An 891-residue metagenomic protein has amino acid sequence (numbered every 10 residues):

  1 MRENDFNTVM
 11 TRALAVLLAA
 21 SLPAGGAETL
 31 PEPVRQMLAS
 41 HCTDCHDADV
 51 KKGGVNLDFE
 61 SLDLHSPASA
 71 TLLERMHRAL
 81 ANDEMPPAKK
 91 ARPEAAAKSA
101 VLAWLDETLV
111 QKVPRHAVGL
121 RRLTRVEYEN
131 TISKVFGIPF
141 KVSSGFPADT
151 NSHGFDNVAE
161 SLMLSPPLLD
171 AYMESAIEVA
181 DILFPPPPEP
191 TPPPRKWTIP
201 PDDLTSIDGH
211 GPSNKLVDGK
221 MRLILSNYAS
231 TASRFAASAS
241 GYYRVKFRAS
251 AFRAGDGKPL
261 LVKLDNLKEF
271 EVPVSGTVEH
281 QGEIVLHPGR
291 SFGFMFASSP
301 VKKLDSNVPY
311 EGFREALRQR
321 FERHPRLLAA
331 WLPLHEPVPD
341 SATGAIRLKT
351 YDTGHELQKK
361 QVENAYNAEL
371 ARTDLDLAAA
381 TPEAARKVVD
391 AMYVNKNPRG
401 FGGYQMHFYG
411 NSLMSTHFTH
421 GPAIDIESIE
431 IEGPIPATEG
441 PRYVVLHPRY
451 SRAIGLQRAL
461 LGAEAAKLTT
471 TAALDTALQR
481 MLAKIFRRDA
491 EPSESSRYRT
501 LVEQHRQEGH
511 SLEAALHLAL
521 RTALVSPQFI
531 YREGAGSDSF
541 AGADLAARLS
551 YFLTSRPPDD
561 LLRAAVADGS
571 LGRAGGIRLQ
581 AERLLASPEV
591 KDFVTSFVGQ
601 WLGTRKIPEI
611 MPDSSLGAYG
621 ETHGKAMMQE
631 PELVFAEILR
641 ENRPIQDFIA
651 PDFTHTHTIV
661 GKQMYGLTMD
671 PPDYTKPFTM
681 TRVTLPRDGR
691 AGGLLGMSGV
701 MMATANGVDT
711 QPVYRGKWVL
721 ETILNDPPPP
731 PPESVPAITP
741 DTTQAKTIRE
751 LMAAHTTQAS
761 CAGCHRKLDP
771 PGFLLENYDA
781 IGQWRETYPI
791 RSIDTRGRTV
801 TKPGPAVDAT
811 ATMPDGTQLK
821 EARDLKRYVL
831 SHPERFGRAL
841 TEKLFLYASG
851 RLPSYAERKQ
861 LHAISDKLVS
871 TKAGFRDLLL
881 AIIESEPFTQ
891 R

Functional and structural regions predicted by a protein language model:
D5-V16: Sec-dependent signal peptide recognition, specifically the positively charged N-region followed immediately by
L18, A24-T198, H417-I424, E432-R458 (+10 more regions): Aromatic- and Gly/Pro-enriched helix-to-coil junctions and flexible linker segments
A27-R75, N82-E84, K89-A95, L286-P288 (+13 more regions): Sequence context surrounding c-type heme c attachment/ligation sites in exported
W104, E127, T131-F136, V158-P273 (+11 more regions): Extended surface/linker regions that mediate inter-domain or inter-protein docking in multi-component redox
N151, L370, D374-P382, P422 (+8 more regions): Acidic/His-rich structured neighborhood in mature extracellular/periplasmic domains
M295-L304, G402, F408-H420: Short beta-strand-plus-loop segments that form exposed binding edges in beta-rich domains
Y310-F401: Long intrinsically disordered, low-complexity regions that are acidic and Ser/Thr-rich
H355-T381, A385, M392, S428 (+12 more regions): Substrate/cofactor-recognition hotspot
